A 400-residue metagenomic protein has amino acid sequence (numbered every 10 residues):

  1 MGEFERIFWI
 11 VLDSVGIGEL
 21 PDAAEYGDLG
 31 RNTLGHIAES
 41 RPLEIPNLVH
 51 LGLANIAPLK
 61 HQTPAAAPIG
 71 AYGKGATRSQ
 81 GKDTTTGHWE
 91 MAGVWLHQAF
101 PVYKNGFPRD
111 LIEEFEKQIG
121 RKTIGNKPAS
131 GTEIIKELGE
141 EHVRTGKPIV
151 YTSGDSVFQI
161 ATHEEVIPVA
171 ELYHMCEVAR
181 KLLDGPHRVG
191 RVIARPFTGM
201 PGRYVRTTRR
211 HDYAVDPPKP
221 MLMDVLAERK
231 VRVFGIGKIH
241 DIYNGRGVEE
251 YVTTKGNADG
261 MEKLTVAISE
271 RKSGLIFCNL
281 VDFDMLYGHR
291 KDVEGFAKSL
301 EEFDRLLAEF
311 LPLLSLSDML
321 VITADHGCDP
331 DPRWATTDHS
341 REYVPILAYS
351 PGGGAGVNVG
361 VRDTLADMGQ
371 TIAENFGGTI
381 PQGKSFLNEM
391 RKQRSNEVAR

Functional and structural regions predicted by a protein language model:
M1-R400: Feature captures the catalytic ectodomains and active-site-proximal regions of enzymes that hydrolyze or transfer
